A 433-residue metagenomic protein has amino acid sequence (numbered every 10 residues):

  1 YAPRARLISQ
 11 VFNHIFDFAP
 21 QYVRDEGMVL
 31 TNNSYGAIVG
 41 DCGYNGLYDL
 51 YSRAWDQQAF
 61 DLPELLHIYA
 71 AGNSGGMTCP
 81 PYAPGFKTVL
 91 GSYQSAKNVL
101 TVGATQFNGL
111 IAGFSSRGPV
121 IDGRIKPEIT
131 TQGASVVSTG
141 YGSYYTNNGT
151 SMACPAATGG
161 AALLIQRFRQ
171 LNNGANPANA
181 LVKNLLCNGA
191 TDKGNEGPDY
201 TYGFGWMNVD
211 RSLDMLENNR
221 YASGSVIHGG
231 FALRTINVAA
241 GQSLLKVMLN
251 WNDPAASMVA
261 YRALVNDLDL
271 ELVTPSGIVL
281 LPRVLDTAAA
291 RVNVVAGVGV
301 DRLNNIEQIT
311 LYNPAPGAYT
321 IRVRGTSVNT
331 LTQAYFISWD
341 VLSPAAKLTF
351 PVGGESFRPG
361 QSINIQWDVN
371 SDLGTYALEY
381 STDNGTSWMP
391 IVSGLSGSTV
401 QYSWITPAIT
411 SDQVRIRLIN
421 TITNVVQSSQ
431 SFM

Functional and structural regions predicted by a protein language model:
Y1-I15, E26-V29, G40-G43, D61-L66 (+5 more regions): Subtilisin-like serine protease catalytic core
R6-Q10, V29-S34, L65-A70, L100-G103 (+8 more regions): Structural recognition of the beta-strand scaffold that forms the well-ordered cores of secreted hydrolase catalytic
V23-Y48, Y69-G72: Short acidic, glycine-rich surface-loop motifs adjacent to enzyme active sites
T130-E196, I321: Hydrolase catalytic cores
Y145, T150, E271-I337, Q401: Noncatalytic accessory or regulatory domains flanking protease catalytic cores in secreted, cell-surface, and selected
T201-L268, L331-P359, S371: Secreted peptidase-domain scaffold signal
L249, L272-T274, L378-T382: Conserved aromatic beta-strand anchor motif in extracellular beta-sandwich/beta-rich domains
Q308-A318, T326-M433: Low-complexity, Ser/Thr/Pro-rich intrinsically disordered linker/stalk segments at domain junctions
